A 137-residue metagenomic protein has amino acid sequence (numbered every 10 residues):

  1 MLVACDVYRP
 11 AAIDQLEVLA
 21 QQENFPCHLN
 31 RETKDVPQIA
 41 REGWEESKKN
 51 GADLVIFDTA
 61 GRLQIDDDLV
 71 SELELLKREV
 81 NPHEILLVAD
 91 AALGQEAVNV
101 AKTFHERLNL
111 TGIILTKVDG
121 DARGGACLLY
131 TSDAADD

Functional and structural regions predicted by a protein language model:
M1-E84, V98, N109-L110, G125: Nucleotide-state-sensitive switch-loop elements of NTP-binding domains
V3-C5, A60, A89-A92, I114-D121: G-domain G4 guanine-recognition motif of GTPases
P10, G94, G120-D121, D137: General alpha-helical segment detector with a strong preference for membrane-spanning helices and helix-boundary regions
L93-V100, C127: Glycine-rich, charge-decorated loop segments at or immediately adjacent to ligand/cofactor-binding or catalytic sites
A101-K102, T116: Amphipathic helical hotspot of TIR/SEFIR-family domains
Y130-A135: Conserved small/polar residues in nucleotide/adenosyl-binding loops
